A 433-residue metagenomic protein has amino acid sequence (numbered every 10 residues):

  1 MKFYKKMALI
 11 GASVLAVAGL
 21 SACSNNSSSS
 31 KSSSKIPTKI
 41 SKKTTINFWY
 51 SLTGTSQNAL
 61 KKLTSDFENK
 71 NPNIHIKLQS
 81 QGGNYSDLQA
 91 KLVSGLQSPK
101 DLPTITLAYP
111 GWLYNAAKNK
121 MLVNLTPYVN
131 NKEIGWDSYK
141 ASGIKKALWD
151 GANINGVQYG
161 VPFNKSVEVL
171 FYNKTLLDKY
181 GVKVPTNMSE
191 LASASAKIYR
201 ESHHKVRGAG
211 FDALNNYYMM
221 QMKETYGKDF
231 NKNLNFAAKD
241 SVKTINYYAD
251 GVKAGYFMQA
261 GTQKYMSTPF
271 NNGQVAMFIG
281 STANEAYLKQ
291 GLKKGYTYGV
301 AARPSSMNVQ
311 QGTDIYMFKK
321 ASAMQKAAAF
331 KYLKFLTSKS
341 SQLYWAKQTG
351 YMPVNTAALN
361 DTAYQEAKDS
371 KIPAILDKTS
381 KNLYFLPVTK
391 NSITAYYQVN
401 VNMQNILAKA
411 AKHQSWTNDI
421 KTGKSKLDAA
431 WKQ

Functional and structural regions predicted by a protein language model:
G19-A22: C-terminal motif of bacterial Sec signal peptides marking the signal peptidase cleavage site
T38, T126-G143, E201-H203, E224-K243 (+4 more regions): Short, solvent-exposed loop/beta-turn-alpha elements that line the ligand-binding surface or hinge of extracytoplasmic
K39-T53, I74-Q79, I105, R207: Short, well-ordered beta-strand elements
K70-G143, Y180-K183, A276-M277, V354: Extracytoplasmic "Venus flytrap"/periplasmic binding protein-like
V93-S94, Y180, Q290-M352, N405 (+1 more regions): Extracytoplasmic/periplasmic substrate-recognition and gating elements
P110-V167, T297-A301, Q365-K368, I375: Hinge/lid segment of periplasmic solute-binding proteins
A194-K197, N233-A260: Glycine-centered hinge/linker elements that transmit conformational signals in sensory and ligand-binding systems
P373-L427: C-terminal capping/gating helix-and-loop segments adjacent to ligand/active sites or protein-protein/ligand interfaces
